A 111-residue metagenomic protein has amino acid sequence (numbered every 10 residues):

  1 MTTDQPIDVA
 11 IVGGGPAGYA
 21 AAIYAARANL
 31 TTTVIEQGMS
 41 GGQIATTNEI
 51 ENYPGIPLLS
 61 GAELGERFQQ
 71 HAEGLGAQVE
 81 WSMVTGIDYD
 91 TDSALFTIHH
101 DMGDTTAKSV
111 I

Functional and structural regions predicted by a protein language model:
T2-A17: Beta1/beta-strand and adjacent pyrophosphate-binding region of the FAD-binding site in flavoprotein oxidoreductases
Q5-I7, H99-S109: Core beta-strand elements of the Rossmann-like FAD/NAD(P) dinucleotide-binding domain in flavoenzyme oxidoreductases
V9, T31-T33, S109-V110: Structural motif
G18, G41, Y53: Flexible, glycine-rich phosphate/dinucleotide-binding loops and adjacent beta-alpha linkers at cofactor/substrate
A22, A26: Gly/Ala-rich phosphate-binding loop of Rossmann-like dinucleotide-binding domains, activating on the conserved
R27-T46: Glycine-rich FAD pyrophosphate-binding loop
A45-D104: N-terminal Rossmann-like dinucleotide/flavin-binding domain of flavoprotein oxidoreductases that bind FAD/FMN
